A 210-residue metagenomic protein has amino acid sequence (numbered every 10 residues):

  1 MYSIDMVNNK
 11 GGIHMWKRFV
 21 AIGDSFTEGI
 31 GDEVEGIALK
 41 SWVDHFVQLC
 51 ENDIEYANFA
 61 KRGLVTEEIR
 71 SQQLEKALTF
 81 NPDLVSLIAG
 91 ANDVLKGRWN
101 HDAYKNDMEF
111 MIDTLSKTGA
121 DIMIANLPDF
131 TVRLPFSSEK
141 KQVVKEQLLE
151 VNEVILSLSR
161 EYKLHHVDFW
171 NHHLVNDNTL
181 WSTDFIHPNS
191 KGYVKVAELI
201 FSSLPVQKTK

Functional and structural regions predicted by a protein language model:
I4-R62, L74-N81: Serine-esterase "nucleophile elbow" of acetyl-processing enzymes
T27-E28, G63, D93, D129: Active-site micro-motifs of SAM-dependent methyltransferase domains
I30-G31, E67, K96: Short N-terminal helix/helix-N-cap motif within the alpha/beta-hydrolase-1
A60-L64, A89-G90: Cell-envelope and extracellular/periplasmic
V65-T66, N100: Short loop/turn segments at beta->alpha junctions
S71-K210: Alpha-helical cap/lid subdomain in secreted, periplasmic, or secretory-pathway luminal O-acyl-processing enzymes
